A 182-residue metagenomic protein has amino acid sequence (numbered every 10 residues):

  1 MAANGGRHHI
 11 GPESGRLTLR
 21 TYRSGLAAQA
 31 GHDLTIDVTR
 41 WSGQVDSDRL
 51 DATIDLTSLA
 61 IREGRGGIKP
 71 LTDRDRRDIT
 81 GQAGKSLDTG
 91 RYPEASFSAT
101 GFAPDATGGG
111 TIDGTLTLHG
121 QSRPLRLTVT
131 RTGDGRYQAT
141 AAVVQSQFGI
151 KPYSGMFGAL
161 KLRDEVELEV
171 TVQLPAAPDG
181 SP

Functional and structural regions predicted by a protein language model:
M1-P182: Low-complexity, acidic/polar, glycine-enriched regions of mature
